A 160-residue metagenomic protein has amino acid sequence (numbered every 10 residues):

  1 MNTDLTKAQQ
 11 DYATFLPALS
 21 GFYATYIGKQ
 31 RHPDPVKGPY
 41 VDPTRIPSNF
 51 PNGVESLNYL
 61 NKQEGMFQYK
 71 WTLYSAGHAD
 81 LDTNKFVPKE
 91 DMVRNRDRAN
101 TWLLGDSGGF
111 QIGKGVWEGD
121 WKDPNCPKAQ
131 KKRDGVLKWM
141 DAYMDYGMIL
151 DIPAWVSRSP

Functional and structural regions predicted by a protein language model:
M1-P160: Non-catalytic, usually N-terminal nucleic-acid engagement modules in DNA/RNA processing proteins
